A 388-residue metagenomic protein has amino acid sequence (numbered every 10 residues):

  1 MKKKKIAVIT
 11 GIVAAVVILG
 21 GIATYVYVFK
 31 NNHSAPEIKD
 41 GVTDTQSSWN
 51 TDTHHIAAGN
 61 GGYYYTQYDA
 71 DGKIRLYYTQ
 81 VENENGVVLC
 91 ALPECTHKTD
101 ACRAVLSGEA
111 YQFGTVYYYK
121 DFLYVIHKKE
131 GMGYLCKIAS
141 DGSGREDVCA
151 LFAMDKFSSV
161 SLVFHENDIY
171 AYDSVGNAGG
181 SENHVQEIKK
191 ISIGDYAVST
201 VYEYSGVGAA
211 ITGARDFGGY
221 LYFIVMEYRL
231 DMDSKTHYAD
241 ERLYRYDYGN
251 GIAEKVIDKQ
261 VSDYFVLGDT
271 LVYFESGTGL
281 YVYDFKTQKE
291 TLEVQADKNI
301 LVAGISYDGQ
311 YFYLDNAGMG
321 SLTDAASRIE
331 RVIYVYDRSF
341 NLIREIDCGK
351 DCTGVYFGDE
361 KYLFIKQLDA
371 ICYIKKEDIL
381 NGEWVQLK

Functional and structural regions predicted by a protein language model:
M1-V16: N-terminal Sec-pathway targeting helices
K2, V87, A101-I224: Long, acidic/polar, low-complexity amphipathic helices and coiled-coil-like
G11, G20-G21, G62, G133 (+4 more regions): Small side chains
V16-Y27: Hydrophobic alpha-helical membrane-insertion segments, chiefly the h-region of N-terminal signal peptides
F29-S48, I74-D100, G131-F152, G179-S205 (+4 more regions): Surface-exposed loop/turn elements that mediate protein-protein interactions on large endomembrane-trafficking
S47-G59, T99-Y117, M154-E166, G206-G218 (+4 more regions): Repeated scaffold domains used in trafficking and secretory/extracellular systems, primarily beta-propellers
H54-D71, G114-K128, S161-G180, G218-M232 (+3 more regions): Short beta-strand elements that form the blades of beta-propeller/WD-repeat-like and other beta-sheet-rich scaffold
